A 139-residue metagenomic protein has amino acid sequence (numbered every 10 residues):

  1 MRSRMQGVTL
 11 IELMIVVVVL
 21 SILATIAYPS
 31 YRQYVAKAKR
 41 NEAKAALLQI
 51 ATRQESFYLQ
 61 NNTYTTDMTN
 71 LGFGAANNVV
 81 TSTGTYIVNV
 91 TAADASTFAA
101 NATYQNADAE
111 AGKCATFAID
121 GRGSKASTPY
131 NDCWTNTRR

Functional and structural regions predicted by a protein language model:
R2-Y31: N-terminal single-pass transmembrane signal-anchor helix
S3-M5, Q33, K37, S56 (+1 more regions): Conserved amphipathic alpha-helical interaction elements at protein-protein interfaces in regulatory, energy-coupling
L10-L13, Q54, A102: Conserved hydrophobic beta-strand within the GNAT/NAT acetyltransferase core sheet that lines the active-site cleft
L13, S30-L47: Aliphatic-rich helix starts adjacent to a transmembrane/signal segment
V16, Y34, T103: Detector for the N-terminal beta1/A-loop initiation region of ABC nucleotide-binding domains
A46-N61: N-terminal alpha-helical signal peptides/signal-anchor transmembrane segments
L59-R139: Periplasmic/extracellular, small/polar-rich flexible segments of pilin-like filament-forming proteins
